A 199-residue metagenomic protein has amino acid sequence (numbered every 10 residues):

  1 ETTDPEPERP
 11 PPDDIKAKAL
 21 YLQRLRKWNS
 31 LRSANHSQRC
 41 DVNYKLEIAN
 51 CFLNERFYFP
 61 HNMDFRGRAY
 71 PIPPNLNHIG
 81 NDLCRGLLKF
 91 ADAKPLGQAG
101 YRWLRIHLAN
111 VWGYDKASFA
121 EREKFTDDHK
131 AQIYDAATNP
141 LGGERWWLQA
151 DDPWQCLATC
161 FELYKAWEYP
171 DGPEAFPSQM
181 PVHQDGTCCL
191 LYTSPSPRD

Functional and structural regions predicted by a protein language model:
E1-N43: Eukaryotic extended interaction platforms
K27-R56, P60, G142-E168: Extended, Lys/Arg-enriched charged tracts that mediate electrostatic binding to polyanionic substrates
N35-Q38, V42, P73, N77 (+4 more regions): Hydrophobic alpha-helical scaffolding
L53-F59, D64-A69, F176-Q179: Short, well-ordered loop/turn elements at secondary-structure boundaries
H61-K94: Amphipathic alpha-helical/coiled-coil segments positioned at domain termini
D92-T126: Compact, glycine/acidic-enriched structural inserts
M180-T187: Conserved catalytic palm subdomain of right-hand nucleotidyl-transferase polymerases, strongest for RNA-directed enzymes
Y192-D199: Conserved small/polar residues in nucleotide/adenosyl-binding loops
